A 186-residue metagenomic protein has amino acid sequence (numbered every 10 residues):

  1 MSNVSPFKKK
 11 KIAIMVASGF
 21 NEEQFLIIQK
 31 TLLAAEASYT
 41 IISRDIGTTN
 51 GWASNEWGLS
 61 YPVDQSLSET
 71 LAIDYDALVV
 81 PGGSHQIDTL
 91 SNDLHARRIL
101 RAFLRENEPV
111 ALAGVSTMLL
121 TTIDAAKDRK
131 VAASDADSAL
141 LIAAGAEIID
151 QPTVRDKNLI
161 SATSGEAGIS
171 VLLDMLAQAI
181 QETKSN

Functional and structural regions predicted by a protein language model:
M1-E106, V110, M118-K130, S138-N186: Extended, subdomain-level signal for the structured scaffold at the beginning of enzyme domains
G114: Catalytic nucleophile serine of serine hydrolases, specifically the conserved "nucleophile elbow" pentapeptide
